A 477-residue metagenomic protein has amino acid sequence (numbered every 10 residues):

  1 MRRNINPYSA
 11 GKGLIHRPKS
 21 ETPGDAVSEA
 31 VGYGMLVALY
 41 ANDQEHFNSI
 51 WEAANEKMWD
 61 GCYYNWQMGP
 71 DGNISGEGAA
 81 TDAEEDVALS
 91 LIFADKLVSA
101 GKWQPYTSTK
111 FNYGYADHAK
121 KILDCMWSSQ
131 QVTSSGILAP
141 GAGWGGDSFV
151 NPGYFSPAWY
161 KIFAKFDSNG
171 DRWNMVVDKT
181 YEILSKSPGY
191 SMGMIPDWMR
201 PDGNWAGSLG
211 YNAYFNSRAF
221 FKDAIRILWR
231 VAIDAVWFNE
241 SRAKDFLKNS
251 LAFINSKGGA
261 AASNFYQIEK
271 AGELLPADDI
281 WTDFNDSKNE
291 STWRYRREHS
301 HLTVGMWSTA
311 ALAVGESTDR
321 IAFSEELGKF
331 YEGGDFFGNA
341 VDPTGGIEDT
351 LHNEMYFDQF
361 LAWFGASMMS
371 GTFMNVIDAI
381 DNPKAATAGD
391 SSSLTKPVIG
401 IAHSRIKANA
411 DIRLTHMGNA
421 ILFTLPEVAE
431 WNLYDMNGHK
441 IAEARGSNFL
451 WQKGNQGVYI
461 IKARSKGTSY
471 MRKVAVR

Functional and structural regions predicted by a protein language model:
M1-E84, A88-S90, L97-A100, D223-A224 (+7 more regions): N-terminal carbohydrate-binding/catalytic regions of secreted carbohydrate-active enzymes
G24-E29, Y64, G76-D82, K110-F323 (+1 more regions): Extended ligand-binding clefts on enzyme/binding-domain cores
N42-E45, M58, D95-V98, M126 (+4 more regions): A generic secondary-structure signal for well-formed alpha-helical elements
A100-K110: Short coil/linker segments at helix-helix boundaries
I321-G345, F373, K384-T387: Charged low-complexity "KEKE/polyampholyte" interaction tracts
F337, T350-G400: A recurrent domain-boundary module in secreted/ectodomain proteins
V398-R477: C-terminal outer-membrane/trafficking sorting elements
